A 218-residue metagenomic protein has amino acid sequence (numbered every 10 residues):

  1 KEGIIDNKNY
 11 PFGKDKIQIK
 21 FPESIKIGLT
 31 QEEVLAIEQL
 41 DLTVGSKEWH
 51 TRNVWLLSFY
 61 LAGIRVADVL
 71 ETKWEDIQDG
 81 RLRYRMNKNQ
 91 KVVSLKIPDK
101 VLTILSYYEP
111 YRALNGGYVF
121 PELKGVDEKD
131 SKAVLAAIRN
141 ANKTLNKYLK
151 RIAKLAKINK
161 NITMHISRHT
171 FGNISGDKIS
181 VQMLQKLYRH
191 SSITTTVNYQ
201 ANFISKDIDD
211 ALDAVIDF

Functional and structural regions predicted by a protein language model:
K1-P11, A62: N-terminal DNA-binding recognition helix of tyrosine site-specific recombinases/integrases
K14-D15, L61, E71-Y107: Conserved tyrosine-mediated DNA breakage-rejoining catalytic core shared by Y-recombinases
I19-H50: Long, amphipathic, Lys/Arg-enriched alpha-helical "connector/arm" segment
E33-V34, P98-N159: Active-site/catalytic core of tyrosine-dependent DNA strand-transfer enzymes
Q39, T43-S46, N146-K186: Short, basic (Lys/Arg/His-rich) helix/loop patches that form interaction surfaces in the mid-to-C-terminal regions
R52-R65, I174: Short pre-functional
E75-R81, I158-K160, I179-N198: Short, polar N-cap/turn motifs at the start of nucleic acid-interacting alpha helices
M86-Q90, G125-V126, Y188-D213: Catalytic-site neighborhood detector that most strongly recognizes the C-terminal catalytic loop/helix of tyrosine
